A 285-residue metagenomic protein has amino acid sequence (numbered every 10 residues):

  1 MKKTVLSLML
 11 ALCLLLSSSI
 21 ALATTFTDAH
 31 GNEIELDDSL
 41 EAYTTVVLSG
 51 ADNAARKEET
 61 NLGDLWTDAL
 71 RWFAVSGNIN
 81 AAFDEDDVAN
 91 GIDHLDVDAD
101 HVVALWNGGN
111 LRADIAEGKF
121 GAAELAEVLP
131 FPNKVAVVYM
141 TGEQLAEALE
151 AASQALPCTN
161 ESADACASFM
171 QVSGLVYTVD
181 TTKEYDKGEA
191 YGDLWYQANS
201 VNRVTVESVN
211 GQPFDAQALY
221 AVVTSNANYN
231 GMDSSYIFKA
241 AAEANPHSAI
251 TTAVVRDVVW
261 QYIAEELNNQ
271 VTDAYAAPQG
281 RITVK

Functional and structural regions predicted by a protein language model:
M1-T4, M9: Positively charged n-region of N-terminal signal peptides that target proteins for export
M9-S17: Bacterial N-terminal signal peptides
S19-A23: Sec/Tat signal peptide C-region and signal peptidase I cleavage site
T24-K285: Catalytic centers of hydrolytic enzymes
